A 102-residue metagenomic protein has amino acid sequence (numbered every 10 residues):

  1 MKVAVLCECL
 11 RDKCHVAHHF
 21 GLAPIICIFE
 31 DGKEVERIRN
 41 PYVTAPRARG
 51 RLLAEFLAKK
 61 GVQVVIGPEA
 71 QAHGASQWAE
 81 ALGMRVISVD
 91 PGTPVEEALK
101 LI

Functional and structural regions predicted by a protein language model:
M1-L52, K59, M84-I102: Non-catalytic interface/targeting segments
A54-V89: Mid-chain, well-packed structural core segment of small domains
